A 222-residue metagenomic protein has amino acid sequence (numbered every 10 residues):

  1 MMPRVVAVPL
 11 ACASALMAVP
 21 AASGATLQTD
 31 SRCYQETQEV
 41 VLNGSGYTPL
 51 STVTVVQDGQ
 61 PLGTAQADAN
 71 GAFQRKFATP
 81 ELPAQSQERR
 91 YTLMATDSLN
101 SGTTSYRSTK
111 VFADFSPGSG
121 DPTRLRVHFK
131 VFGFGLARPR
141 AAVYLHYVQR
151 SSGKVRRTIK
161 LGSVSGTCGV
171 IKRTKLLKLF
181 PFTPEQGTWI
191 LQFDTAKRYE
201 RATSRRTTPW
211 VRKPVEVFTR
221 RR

Functional and structural regions predicted by a protein language model:
P3-R4, A11-R222: Extracytoplasmic/secretory-pathway segments with low complexity and glycosylation-like composition
